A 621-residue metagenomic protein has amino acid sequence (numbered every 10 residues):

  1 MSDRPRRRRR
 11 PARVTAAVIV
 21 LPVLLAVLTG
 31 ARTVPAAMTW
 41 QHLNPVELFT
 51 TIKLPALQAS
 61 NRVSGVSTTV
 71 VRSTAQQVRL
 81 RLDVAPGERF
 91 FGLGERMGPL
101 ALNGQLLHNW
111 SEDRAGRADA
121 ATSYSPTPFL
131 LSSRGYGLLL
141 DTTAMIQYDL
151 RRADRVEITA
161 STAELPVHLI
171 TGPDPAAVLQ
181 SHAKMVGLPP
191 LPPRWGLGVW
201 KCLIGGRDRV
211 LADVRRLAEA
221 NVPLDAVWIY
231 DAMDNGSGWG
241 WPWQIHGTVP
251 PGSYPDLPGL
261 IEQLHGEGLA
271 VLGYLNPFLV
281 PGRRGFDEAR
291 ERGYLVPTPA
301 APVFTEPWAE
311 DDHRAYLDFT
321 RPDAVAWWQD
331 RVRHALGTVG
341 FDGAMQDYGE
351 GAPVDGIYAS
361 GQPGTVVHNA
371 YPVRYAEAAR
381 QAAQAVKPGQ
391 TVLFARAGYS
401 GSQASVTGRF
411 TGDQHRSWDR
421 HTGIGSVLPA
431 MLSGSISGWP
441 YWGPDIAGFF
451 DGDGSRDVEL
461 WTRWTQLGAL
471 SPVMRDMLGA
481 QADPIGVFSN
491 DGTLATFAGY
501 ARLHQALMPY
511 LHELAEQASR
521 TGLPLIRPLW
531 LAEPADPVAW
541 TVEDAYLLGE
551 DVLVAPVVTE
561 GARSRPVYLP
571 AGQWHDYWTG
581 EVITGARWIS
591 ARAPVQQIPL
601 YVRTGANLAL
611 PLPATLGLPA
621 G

Functional and structural regions predicted by a protein language model:
M1-R9: Terminal targeting segments of Actinobacterial cell-envelope proteins
R10-A31: Secretory targeting and sorting signals
V34-N607, L618: Catalytic-domain carbohydrate-binding cleft regions of carbohydrate-active enzymes
L610-P611: An acidic, gly/pro-interrupted, aromatic-rich
